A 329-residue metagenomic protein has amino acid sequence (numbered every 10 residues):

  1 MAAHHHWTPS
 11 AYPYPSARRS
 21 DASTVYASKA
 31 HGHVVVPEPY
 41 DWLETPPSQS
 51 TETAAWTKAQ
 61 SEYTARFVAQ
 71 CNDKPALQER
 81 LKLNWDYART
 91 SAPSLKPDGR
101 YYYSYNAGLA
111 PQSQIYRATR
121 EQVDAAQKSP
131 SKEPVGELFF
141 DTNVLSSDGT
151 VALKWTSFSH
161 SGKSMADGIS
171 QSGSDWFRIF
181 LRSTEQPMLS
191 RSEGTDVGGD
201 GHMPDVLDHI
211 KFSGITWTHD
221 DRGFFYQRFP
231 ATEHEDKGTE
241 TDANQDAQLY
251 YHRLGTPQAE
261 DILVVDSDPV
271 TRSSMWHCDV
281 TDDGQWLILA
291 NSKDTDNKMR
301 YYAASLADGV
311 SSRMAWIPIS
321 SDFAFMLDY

Functional and structural regions predicted by a protein language model:
M1-Y329: Beta-propeller folds
